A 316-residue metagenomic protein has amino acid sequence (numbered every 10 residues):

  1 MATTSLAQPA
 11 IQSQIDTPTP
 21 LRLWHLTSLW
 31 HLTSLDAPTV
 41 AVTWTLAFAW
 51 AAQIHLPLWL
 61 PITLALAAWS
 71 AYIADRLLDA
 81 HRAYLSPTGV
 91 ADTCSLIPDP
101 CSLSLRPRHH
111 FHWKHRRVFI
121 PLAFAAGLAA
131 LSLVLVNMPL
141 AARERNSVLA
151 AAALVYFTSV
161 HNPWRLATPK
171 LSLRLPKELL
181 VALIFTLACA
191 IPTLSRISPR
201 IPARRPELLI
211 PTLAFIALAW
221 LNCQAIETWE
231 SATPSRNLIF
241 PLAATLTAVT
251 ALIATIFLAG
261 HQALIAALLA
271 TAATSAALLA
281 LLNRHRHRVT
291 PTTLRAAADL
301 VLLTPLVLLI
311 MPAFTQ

Functional and structural regions predicted by a protein language model:
Q14-T19, P87, C94-L103: Short polybasic linear motifs
P20-T39, A80-G89, L105-F124, A141 (+3 more regions): Interhelical loop and helix-boundary elements at the membrane-water interface of polytopic inner-membrane proteins
L46-W59: Short, hydrophobic transmembrane alpha-helix segments
L56-W69: Loop-to-helix transition at the N-terminal end of transmembrane alpha-helices
L66-H81, A151-W164, L187, I216-S231 (+1 more regions): Transmembrane alpha-helical segments that form the membrane-embedded catalytic/substrate-channel core of multi-pass
R116-N162, A244-P291: Transmembrane helix-loop-helix
E178-C223: Functional transmembrane core segments of multi-pass inner-membrane proteins
V307-Q316: Juxtamembrane boundary at the C-terminal end of a transmembrane helix
